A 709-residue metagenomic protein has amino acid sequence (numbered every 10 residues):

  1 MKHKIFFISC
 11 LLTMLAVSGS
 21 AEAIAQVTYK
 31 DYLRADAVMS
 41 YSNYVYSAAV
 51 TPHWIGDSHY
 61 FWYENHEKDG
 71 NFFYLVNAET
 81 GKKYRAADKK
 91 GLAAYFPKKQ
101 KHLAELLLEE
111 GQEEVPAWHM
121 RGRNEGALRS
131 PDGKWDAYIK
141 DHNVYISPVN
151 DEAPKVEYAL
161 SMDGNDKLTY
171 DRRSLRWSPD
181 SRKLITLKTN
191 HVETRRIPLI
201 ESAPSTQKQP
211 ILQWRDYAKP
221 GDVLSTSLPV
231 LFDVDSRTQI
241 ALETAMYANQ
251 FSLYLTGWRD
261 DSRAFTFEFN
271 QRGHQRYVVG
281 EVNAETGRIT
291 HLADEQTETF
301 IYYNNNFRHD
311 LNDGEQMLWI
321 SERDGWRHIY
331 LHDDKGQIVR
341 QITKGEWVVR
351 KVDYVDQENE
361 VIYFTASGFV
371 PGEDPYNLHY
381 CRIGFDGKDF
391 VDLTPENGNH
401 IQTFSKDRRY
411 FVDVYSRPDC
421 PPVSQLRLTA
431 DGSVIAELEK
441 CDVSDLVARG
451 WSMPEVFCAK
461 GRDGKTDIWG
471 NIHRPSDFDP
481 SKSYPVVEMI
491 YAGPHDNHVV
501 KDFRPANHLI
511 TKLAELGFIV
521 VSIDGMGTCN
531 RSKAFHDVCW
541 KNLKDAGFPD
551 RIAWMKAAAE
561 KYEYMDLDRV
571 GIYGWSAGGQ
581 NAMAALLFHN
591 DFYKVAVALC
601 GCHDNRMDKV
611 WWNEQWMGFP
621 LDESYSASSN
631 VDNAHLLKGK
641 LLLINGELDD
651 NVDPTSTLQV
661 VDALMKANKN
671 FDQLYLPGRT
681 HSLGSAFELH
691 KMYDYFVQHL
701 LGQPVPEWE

Functional and structural regions predicted by a protein language model:
V38-F73, G122-R129: Beta-strand-rich domains and repeat architectures in extracellular enzymes and scaffolds, especially beta-propellers
M39-S42, I240-T244, T290-A293, T297-E298 (+2 more regions): A short beta-strand motif characteristic of beta-propeller blades
N43-Y46, Y95-K99, R121, N165-R172 (+5 more regions): Short glycine-/Asp-/Thr-/Trp-enriched loop segments that recur within the blades of beta-propeller repeat domains
H53-H59, A127-K134, S174-K183, L255-A264 (+4 more regions): Blade-terminus and WD-like Trp-Asp/Gly-His loop motifs, strongest in beta-propeller folds
N65-F72, K134-I146, A159-R172, L187-S227 (+9 more regions): A flexible loop/linker signature enriched in serine peptidases of the S9 family
A78-E79, V149-E152, V234-R237, A284-G287 (+3 more regions): Short loop/turn segments that connect beta-strands within beta-propeller blades
E79-G111, V115-W118, E157-L175, T186-L242 (+2 more regions): Predominantly five- to eight-bladed beta-propeller fold
Y254, S262, E268, N399-E709: Serine-hydrolase catalytic core recognition
